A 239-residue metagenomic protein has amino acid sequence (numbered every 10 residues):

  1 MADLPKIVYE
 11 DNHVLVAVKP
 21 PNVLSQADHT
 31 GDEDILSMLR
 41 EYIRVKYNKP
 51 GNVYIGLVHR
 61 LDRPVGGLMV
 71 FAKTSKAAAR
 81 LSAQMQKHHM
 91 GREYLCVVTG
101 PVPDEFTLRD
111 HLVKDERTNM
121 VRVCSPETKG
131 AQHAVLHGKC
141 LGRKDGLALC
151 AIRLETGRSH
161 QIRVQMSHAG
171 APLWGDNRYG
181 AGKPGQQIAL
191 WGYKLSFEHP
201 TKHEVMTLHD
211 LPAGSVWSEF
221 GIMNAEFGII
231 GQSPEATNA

Functional and structural regions predicted by a protein language model:
M1-A239: RNA pseudouridine synthases
